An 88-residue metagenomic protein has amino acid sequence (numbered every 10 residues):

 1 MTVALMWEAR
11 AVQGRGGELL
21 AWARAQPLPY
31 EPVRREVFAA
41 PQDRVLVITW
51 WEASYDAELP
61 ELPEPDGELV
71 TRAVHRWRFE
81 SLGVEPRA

Functional and structural regions predicted by a protein language model:
M1-V3, V33-L46, L62-A88: Glycine-rich beta-strand-turn "strand-cap" elements at beta-sheet edges
T2, A25, E52-D56: N-terminal processing/targeting junctions
T2-R10: Short, extreme N-terminal segment that most often corresponds to the first beta-strand
A9-R34, L62-P65: Short amphipathic alpha-helical segments
V12-R15, W50-D56: Helix N-cap motif at beta-to-alpha junctions
W22, T49-W50: Short, well-ordered alpha-helical segments enriched in acidic and aromatic residues
V45, D56-A57: Short catalytic/ligand-binding loop motif for oxyanion handling, primarily in non-cytosolic enzymes, centered on
